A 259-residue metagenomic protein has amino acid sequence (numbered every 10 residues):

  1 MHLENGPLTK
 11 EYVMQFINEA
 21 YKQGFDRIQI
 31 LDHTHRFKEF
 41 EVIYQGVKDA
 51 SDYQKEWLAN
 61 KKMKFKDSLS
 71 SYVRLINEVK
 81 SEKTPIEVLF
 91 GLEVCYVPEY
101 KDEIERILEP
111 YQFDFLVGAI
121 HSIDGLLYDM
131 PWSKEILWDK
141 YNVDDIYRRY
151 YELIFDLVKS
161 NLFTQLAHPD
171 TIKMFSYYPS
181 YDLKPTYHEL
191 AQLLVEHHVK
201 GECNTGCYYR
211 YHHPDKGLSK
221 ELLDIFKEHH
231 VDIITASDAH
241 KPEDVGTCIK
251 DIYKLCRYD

Functional and structural regions predicted by a protein language model:
M1, V13-F16, D156, N161-L162 (+2 more regions): Charged catalytic cores and adjacent phosphate/nucleic-acid-binding surfaces used for phosphate/nucleic-acid chemistry
M1-P98, E103, F175, Y181 (+2 more regions): An N-terminally biased module of ancient metal coordination in phosphate/nucleic-acid-related enzymes
K10, H35, Y96-P98, Y111 (+2 more regions): Divalent metal-binding pocket/active-site signature
Q23, E82-K83, P110-Y111, S160 (+2 more regions): Alpha-helix C-cap/termination motif
R27, E87-G91, D114-V117, T164-Q165 (+2 more regions): Structural preference for beta-strand elements that scaffold enzyme active sites
G46-D49, L108, K134-E135, K184 (+2 more regions): Short, hinge-like loop/turn segments at secondary-structure boundaries
S68-S71, R149, P214-L218: Short secondary-structure boundary/capping elements
V73-E78, E103-R106, E152-L157, L190: Short, charged beta->alpha transition segments
